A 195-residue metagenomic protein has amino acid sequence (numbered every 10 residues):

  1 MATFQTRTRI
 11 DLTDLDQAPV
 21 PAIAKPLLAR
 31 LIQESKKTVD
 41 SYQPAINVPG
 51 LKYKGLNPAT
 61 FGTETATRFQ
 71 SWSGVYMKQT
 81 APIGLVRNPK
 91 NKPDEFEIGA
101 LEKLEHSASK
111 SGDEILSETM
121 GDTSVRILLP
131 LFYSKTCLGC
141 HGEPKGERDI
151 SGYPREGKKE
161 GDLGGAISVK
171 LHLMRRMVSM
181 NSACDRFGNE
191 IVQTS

Functional and structural regions predicted by a protein language model:
M1-F132, G146-S195: Extracytoplasmic c-type cytochrome modules immediately beyond a signal peptide or single-pass transmembrane anchor
K135: Cys/His-enriched microdomains
L138-G146: Detector for the c-type heme attachment site
